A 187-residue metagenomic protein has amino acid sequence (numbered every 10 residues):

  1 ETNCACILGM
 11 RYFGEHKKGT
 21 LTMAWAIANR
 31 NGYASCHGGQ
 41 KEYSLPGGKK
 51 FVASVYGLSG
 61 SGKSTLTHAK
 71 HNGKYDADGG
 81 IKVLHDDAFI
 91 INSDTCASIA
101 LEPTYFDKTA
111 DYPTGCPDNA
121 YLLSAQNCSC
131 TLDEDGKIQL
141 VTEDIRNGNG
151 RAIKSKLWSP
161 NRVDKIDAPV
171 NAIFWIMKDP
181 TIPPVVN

Functional and structural regions predicted by a protein language model:
E1-N31, S35: Charged, amphipathic alpha-helical linker segments immediately N-terminal to NTP-binding catalytic cores
M23, A69-K70: Hydrophobic residues on the short alpha-helix immediately C-terminal to a glycine-rich phosphate/catalytic loop
A26, N72-G73: Active-site catalytic microenvironments for nucleophilic, acid-base chemistry
N29, Y75-D76: Residue-level recognition of short, structured coil/turn motifs that connect secondary structure elements
H37-L58, H68-A69, A77-I81, H85-N187: Glycine-rich, often acidic-flanked micro-motifs that create phosphate/phosphodiester-binding or positioning elements
K63: Conserved lysine of the Walker
